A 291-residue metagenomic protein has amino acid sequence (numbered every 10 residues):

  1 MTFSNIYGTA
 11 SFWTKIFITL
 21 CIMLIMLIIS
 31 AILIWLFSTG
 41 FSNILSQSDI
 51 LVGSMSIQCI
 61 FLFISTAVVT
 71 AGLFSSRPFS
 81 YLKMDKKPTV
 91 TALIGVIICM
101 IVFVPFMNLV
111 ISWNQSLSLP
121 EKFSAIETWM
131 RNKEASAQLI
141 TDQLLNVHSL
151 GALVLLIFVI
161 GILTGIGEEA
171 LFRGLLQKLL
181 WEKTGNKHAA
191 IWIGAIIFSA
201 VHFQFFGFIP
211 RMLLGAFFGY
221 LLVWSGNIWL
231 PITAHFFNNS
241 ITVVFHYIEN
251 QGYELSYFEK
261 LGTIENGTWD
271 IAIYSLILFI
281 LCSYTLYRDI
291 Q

Functional and structural regions predicted by a protein language model:
T2-I25, D49-V52, P78-M130, T263-S275: Interfacial transmembrane-helix boundary/kink motif in multi-pass membrane proteins
C21-L33, F63-V69, I97-F103, D270-D289: Hydrophobic core of alpha-helical transmembrane segments in multi-pass integral membrane proteins
A31-S75, V90-I101, K122-N132: Alpha-helical transmembrane segments in multi-pass membrane proteins
M55-F61, E134-L163, I264-L278: Hydrophobic alpha-helical transmembrane segments
L62-S76, A152-L180, L278-I290: Transmembrane alpha-helical segments in integral membrane proteins
I160, T164, K187-H202: Small-polar-interrupted transmembrane alpha-helices in polytopic inner-membrane proteins
G167-I193, Y220-G226: Membrane-interface helix/loop boundary segments of multi-pass membrane proteins
F236-Q291: C-terminal membrane module of polytopic membrane proteins
